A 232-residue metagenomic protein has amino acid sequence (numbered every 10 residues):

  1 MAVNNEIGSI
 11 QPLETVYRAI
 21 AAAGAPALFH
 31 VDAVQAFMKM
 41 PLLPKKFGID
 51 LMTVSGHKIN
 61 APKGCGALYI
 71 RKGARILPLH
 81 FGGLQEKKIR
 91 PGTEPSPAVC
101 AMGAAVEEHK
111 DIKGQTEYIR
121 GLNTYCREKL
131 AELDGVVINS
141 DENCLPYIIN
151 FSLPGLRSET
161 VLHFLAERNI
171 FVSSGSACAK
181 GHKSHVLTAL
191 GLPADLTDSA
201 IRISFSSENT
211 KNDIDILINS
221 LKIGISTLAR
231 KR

Functional and structural regions predicted by a protein language model:
M1-R232: Pyridoxal 5′-phosphate
